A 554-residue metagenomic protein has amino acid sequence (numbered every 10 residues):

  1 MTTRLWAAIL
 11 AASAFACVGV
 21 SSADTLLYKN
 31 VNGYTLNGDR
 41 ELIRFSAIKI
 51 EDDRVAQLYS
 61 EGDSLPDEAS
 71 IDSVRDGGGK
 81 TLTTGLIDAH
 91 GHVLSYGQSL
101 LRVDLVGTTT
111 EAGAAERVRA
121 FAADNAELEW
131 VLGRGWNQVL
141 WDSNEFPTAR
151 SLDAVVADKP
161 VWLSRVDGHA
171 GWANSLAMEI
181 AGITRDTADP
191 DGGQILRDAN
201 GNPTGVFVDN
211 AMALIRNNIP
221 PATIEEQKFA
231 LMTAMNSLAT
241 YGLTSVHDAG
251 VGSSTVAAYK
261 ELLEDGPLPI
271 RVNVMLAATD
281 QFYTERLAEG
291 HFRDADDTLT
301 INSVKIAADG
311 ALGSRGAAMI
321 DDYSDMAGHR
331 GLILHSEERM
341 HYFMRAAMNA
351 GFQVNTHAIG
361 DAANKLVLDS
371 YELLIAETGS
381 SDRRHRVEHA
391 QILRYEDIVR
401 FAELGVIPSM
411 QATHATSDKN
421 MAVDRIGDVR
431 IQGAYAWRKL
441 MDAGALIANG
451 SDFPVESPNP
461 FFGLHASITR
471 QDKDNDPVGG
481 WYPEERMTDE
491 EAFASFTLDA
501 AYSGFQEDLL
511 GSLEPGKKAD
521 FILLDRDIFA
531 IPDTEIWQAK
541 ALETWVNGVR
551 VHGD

Functional and structural regions predicted by a protein language model:
T2-V20: Gram-negative bacterial Sec-dependent N-terminal signal peptides
T25-K29, Y34-L36, R40-L287, N302 (+7 more regions): Divalent metal-binding segments
D39, F229, M344-V354, I359-H385 (+5 more regions): His/Asp/Glu-enriched, well-ordered alpha-helical/loop segment that forms or immediately abuts the divalent-metal
R54, S175-L176, R526-I528, V549: Short loop segments at secondary-structure junctions
F121, T534-D554: P-loop/Walker A phosphate-binding loop and immediately adjacent motor/lid segment at beta-alpha junctions
N137, G252, H414, I528 (+1 more regions): Flexible, active-site-proximal loop/turn residues at the rims of small-molecule/cofactor binding pockets and catalytic
L263-D265, G290-L299, S380, F401-E403: Acidic (Asp/Glu)-rich catalytic clusters
F292-R293, P532-I536: Short proline/glycine-enriched turn/loop segments at secondary-structure junctions
